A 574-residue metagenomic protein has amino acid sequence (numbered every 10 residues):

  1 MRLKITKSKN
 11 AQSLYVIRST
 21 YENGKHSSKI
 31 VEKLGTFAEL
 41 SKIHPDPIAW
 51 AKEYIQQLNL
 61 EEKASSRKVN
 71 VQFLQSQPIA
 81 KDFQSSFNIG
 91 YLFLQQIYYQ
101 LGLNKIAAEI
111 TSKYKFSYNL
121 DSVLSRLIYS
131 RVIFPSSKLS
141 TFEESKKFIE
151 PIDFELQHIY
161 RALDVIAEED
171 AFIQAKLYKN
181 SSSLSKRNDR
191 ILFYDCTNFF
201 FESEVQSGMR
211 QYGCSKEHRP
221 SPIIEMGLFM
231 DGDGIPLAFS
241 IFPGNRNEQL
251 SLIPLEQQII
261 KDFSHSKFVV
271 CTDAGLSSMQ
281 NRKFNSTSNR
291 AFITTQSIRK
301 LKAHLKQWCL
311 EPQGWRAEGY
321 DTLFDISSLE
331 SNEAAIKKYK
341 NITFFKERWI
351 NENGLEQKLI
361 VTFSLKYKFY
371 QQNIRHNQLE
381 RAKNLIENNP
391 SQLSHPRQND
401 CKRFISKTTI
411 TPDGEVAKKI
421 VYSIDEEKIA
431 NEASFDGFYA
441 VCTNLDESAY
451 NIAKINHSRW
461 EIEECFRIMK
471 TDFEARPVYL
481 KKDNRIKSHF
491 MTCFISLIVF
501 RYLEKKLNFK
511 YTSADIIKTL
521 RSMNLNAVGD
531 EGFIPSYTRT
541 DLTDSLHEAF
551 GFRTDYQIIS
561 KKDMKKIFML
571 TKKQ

Functional and structural regions predicted by a protein language model:
M1-D121: Conserved glycine(s) in the ABC-transporter nucleotide-binding domain "signature"
L3-I5, A11-S13, G24-S27, L101-Q574: Anion-binding and metal-coordination hotspots
